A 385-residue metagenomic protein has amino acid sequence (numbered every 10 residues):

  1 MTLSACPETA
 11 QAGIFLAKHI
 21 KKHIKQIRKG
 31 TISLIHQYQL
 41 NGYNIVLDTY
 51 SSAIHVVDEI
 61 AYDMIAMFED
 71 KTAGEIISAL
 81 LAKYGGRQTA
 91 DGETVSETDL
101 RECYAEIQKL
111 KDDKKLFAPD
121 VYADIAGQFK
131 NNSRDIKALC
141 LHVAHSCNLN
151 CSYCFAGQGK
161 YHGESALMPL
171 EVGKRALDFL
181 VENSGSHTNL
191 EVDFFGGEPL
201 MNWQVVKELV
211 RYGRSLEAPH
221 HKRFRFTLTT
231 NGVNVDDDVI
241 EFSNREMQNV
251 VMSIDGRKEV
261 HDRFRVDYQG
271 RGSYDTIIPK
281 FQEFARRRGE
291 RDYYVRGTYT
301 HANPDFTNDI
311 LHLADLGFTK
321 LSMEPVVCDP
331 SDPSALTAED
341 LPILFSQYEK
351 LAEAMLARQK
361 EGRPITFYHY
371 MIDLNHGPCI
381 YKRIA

Functional and structural regions predicted by a protein language model:
T2, F15, I35, E259 (+3 more regions): Radical SAM enzyme [4Fe-4S]-AdoMet core and its adjacent flexible, acidic and glycine-rich loops/tails across
K29-S33, Q37-Y62, T366-A385: Accessory C-terminal segments flanking Radical SAM cores
T49-T98: Short amphipathic alpha-helical interface segments
A53, A123-D124, Q158-H162, E259 (+1 more regions): A short, flexible beta-alpha/helix-coil linker loop
T94-D113, P119-E241, R245-E246: Conserved alpha-helical substructure of the radical SAM core
G173, L177-D193, N202-V326: Radical SAM/AdoMet-radical enzyme domain recognition
